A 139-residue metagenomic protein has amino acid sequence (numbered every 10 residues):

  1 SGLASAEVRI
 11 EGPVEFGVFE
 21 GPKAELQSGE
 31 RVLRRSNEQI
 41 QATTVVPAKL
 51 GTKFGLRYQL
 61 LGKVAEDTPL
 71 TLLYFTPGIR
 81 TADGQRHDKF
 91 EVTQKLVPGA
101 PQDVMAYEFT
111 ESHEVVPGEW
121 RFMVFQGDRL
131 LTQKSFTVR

Functional and structural regions predicted by a protein language model:
G2-A6: Sec/Tat signal peptide C-region and signal peptidase I cleavage site
E7-V115, M123-Q126, L131-S135: Contiguous segments within soluble domain cores/interaction surfaces
T137-R139: Short beta-strand edge segments in extracellular beta-sheet folds
